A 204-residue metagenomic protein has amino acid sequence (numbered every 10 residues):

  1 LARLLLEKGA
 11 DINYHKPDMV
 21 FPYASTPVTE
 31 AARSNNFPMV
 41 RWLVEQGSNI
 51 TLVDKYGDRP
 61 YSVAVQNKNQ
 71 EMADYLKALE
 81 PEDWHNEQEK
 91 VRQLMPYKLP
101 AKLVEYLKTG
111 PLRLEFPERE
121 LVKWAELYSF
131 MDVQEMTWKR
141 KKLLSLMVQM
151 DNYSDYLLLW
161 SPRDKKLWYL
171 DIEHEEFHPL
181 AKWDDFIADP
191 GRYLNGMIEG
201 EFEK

Functional and structural regions predicted by a protein language model:
L1, P38-M39, E71-M72: Conserved ankyrin/ankyrin-like repeat signature
L1-V20, V91-R92, P96, L107: Eukaryotic tandem repeat interaction scaffolds
R3-I12, R41-N49, Y75-P81: Ankyrin repeat domain, specifically the short helix-to-loop turn at the C-terminus of the second helix of each repeat
H15-T29, V53-R59: Ankyrin-repeat boundary/"N-cap" motif
Q70-D74, W84-N86: Alpha-helical linker/edge segments of TPR/alpha-solenoid repeat scaffolds and analogous pre-/post-domain helices
H85-K204: Helical anchoring/docking segments at protein termini
